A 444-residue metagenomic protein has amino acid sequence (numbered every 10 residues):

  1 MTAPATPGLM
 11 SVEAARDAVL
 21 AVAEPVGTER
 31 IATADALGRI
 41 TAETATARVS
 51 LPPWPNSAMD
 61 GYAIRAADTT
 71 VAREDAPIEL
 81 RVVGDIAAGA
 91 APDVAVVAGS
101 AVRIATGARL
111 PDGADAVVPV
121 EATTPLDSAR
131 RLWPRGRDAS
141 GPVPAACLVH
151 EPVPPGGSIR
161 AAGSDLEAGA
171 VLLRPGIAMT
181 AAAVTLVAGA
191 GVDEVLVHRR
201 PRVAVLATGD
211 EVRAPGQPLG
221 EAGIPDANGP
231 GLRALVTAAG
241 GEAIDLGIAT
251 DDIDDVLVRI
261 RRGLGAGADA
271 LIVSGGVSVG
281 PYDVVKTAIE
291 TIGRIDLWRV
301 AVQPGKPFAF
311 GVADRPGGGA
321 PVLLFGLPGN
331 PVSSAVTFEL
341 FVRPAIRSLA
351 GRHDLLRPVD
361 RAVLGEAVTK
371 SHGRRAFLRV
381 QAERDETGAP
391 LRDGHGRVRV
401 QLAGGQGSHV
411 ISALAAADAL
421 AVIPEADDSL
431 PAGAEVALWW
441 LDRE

Functional and structural regions predicted by a protein language model:
M1-E74, L80, R103, L132-P134 (+2 more regions): Short, low-complexity N-terminal leaders and the immediately following helix N-cap/first helix
M1-V22, G220, L232-V236, A270 (+2 more regions): N-terminal intrinsically disordered, low-complexity, charge/repeat-rich segments that act as generic
T2-E13, A63-T250, R261-R262, G404 (+2 more regions): Short, glycine/charged-enriched hinge/interface segments at domain edges or termini
G8, V12-R16, E29, T33 (+16 more regions): Generic structural signal for well-ordered, non-membrane alpha-helical segments in soluble metabolic enzymes
E29-A34, E43, N56, G89 (+2 more regions): Flexible glycine/proline-rich
G209, G276, G329: Short glycine-/small-residue-rich Rossmann-like dinucleotide-binding loops
Q217-P218, G223, A227-A309: Acidic, glycine-rich loop-and-beta core segments that form the ion-binding/anion-interacting portion of active sites
